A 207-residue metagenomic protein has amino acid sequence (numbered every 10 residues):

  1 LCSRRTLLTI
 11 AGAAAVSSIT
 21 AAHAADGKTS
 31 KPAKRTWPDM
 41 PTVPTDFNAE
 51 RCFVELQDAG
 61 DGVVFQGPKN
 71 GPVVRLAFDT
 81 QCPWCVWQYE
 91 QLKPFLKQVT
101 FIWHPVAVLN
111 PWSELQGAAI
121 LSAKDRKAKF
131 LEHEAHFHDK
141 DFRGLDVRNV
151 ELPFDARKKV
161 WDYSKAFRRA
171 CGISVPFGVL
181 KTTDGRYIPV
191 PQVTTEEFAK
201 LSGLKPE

Functional and structural regions predicted by a protein language model:
C2-L8: N-terminal export leaders
L8-I10, A15-S17, A22-W112, H136 (+2 more regions): Extracytoplasmic thiol/disulfide redox context detector
G12, D125, T183: Residue-level marker of positions within ordered structural domains that often coincide with functionally constrained
P111-K158: Conserved segment of the thioredoxin-like fold in thiol-based oxidoreductases
V175-P189: A short, hydrophobic beta-strand/beta-hairpin element that forms part of a small beta-sheet core
